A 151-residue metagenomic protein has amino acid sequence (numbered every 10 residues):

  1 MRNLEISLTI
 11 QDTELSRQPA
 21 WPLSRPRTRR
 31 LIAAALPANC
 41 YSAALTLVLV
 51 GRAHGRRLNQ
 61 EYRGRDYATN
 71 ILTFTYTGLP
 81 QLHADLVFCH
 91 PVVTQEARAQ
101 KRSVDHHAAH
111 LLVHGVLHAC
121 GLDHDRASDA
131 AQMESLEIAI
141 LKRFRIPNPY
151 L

Functional and structural regions predicted by a protein language model:
M1-A108, A119-L151: An acidic/histidine-cluster motif and surrounding catalytic segment that typifies divalent-metal-assisted enzyme active
